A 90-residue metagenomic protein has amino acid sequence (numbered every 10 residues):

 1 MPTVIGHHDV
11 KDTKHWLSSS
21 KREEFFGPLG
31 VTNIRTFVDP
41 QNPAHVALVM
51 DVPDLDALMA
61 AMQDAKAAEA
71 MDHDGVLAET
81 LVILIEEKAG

Functional and structural regions predicted by a protein language model:
M1-G90: Short S/T/G/P-rich N-terminal loop/turn motif that feeds into the first structured element of a domain
